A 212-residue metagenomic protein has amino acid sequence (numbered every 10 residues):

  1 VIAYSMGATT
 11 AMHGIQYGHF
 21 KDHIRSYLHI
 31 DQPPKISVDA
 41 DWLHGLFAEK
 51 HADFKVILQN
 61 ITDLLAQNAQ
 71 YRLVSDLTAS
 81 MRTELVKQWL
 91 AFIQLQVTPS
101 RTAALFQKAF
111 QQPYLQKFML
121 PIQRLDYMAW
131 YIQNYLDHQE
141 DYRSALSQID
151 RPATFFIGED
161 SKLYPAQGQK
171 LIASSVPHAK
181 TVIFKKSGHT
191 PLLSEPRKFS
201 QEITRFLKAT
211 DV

Functional and structural regions predicted by a protein language model:
A3-S5: Conserved alpha/beta-hydrolase "nucleophile elbow" surrounding the catalytic nucleophile
A8, P34, G188-P191: Alpha/beta-hydrolase active-site loop signature
A8-H19, Y27: Short glycine-enriched nucleophile-adjacent loop and the immediately C-terminal alpha-helix near the catalytic center
H23-A79: Flexible "cap/lid" loop of the alpha/beta hydrolase fold
R101-S174, I183: Conserved serine/cysteine hydrolase catalytic core
T181, S187-S200: Catalytic histidine-centered segment of alpha/beta-hydrolase-like enzymes
E202-T210: C-terminal alpha-helix
